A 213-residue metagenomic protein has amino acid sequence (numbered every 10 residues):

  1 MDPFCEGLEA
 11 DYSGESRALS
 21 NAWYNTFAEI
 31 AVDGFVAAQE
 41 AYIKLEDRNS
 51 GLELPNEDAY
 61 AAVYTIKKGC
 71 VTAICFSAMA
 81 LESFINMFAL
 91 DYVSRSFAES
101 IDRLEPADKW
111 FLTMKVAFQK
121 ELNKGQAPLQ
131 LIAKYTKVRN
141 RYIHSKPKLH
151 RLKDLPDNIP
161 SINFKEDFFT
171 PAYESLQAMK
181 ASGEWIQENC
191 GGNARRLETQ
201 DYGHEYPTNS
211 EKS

Functional and structural regions predicted by a protein language model:
M1-C70: Charged alpha-helical initiation segments
M1-E15, E46-P55, L131, K148-S213: Polyanionic, low-complexity intrinsically disordered segments
M1-N25, E29, S96-E99, R103-L104 (+2 more regions): Terminal, compositionally biased low-complexity regions
F27-I30, G69, A73-F76, Y135 (+1 more regions): Generic hydrophobic secondary-structure packing signal
A61-T65, N123, I159, N163: Short coil/turn segments at secondary-structure junctions
I66-L90: Short, hydrophobic, well-ordered secondary-structure elements
L81-P156, F168, Y173, A178-A181 (+1 more regions): Flexible secondary-structure boundary motifs
